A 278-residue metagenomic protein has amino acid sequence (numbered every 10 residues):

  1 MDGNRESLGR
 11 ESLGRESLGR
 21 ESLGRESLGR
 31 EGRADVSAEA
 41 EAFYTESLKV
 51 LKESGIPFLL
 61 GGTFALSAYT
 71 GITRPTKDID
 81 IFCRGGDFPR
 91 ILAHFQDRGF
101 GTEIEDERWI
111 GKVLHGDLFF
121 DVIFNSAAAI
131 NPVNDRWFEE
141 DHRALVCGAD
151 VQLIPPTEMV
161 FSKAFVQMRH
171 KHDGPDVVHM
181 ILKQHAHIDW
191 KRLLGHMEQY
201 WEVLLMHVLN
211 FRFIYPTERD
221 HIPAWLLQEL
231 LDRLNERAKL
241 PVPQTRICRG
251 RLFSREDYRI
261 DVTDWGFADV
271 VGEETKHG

Functional and structural regions predicted by a protein language model:
M1-R10, G14-R15, G19-G278: Compositionally biased terminal segments of proteins
